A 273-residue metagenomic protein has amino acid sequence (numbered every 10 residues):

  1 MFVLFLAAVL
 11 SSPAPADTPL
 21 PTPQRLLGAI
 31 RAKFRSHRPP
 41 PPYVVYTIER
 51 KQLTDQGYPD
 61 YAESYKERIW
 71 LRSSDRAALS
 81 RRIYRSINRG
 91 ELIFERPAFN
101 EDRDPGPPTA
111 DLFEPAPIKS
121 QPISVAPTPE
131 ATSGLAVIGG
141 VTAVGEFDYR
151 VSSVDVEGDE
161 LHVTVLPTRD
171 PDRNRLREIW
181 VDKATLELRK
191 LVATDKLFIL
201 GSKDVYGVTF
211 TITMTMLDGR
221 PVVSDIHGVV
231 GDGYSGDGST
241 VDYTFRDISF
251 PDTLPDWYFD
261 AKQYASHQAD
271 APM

Functional and structural regions predicted by a protein language model:
F2-L10: Sec-dependent N-terminal signal peptides
F5-L6, I30, E63-K66: Hydrophobic-ligand-binding modules of eukaryotic lipid transfer/binding families
V9-D55, M273: N-terminal leader/targeting segments and the immediate start of mature chains
T18-P21, R25, I87-R175, T185 (+1 more regions): Flexible, processing/modification-adjacent segments and terminal tails in exported/periplasmic/extracellular proteins
R38-Y43, Y58-F113: PEST-like low-complexity, intrinsically disordered acidic/proline/serine-rich tracts that flank trafficking/processing
P40-Y46, D55, P59-Y61, A136-G139 (+1 more regions): N-terminal secretory signal peptides
G140, G145-Y258: Gly/Pro-enriched, hydrophobic low-complexity segments that function as extracytoplasmic propeptides/linkers
P251-M273: Gram-negative outer-membrane assembly/targeting C-terminal domains
